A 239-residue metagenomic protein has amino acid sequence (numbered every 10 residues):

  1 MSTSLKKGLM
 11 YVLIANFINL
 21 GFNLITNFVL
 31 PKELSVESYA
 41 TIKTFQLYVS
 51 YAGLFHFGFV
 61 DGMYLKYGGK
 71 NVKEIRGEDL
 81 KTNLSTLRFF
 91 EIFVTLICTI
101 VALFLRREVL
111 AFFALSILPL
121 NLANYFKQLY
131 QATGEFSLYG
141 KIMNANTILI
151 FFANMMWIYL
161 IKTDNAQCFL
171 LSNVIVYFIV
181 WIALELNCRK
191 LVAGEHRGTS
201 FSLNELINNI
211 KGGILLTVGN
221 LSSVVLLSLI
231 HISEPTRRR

Functional and structural regions predicted by a protein language model:
M1-L5, S137, A166-N173, I179-L227: Interhelical loop/hinge segments that connect adjacent transmembrane helices in multipass membrane
S2, K6, L120-N144: Membrane-interface junctions at transmembrane-helix termini in multi-pass inner-membrane proteins
S4-G58, I150-F151, I214-S233: Signature of the first transmembrane helix
K7-N19, T44-F45, V49-E108: Membrane-water interface segments that mark the loop-to-transmembrane alpha-helix transition
V12, N16, K43-Q46, L87 (+4 more regions): Residue-level recognition of transmembrane alpha-helices in multi-pass small-molecule transporters/permeases
N27, L54, C98, A102 (+3 more regions): Structural signal for membrane-spanning alpha-helices in multi-pass inner-membrane proteins, emphasizing helix cores
P31-S38, F104-A111, G134-K141, I148-W181: Membrane-interface helix-loop junctions in multi-pass transport and translocation proteins
T86-P119, Q167-R189: Short alpha-helical transmembrane segments in multi-pass integral membrane proteins
